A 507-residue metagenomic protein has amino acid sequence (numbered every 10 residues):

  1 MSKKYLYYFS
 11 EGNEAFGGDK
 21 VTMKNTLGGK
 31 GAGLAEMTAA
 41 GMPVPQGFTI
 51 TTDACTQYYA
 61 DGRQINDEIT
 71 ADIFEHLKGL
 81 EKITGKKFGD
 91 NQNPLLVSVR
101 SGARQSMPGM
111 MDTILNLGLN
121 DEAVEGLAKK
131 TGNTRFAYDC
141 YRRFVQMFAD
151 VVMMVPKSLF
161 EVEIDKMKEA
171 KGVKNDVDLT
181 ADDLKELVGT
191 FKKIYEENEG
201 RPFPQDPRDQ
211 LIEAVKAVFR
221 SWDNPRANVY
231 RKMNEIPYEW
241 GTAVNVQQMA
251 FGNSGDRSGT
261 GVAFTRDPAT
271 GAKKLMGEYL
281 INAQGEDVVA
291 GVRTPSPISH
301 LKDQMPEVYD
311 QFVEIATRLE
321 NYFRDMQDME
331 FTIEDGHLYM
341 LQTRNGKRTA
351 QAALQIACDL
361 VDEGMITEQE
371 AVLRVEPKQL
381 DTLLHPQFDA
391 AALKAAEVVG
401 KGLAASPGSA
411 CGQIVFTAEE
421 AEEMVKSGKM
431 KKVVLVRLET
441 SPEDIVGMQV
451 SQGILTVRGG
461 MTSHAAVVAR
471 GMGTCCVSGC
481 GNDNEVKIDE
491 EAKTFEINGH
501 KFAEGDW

Functional and structural regions predicted by a protein language model:
M1-A396, M430-V434, S441-V446, Q452 (+4 more regions): Nucleotide/phosphate-binding sheet-loop regions of phosphoryl- and nucleotidyl-transfer enzymes
K401, A405, A410-W507: Conserved structured catalytic cores and adjacent interaction surfaces of nucleotide-binding/hydrolyzing enzymes
